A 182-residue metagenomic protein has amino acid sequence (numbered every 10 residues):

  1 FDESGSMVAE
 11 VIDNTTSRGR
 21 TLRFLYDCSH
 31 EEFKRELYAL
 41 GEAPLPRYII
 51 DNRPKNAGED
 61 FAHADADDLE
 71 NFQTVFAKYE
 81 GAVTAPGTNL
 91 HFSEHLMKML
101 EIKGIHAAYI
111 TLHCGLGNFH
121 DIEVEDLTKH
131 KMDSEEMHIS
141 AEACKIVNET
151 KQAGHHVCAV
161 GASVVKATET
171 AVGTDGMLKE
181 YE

Functional and structural regions predicted by a protein language model:
F1-E182: Surface-exposed, charge/polar-rich loops and edge strands
